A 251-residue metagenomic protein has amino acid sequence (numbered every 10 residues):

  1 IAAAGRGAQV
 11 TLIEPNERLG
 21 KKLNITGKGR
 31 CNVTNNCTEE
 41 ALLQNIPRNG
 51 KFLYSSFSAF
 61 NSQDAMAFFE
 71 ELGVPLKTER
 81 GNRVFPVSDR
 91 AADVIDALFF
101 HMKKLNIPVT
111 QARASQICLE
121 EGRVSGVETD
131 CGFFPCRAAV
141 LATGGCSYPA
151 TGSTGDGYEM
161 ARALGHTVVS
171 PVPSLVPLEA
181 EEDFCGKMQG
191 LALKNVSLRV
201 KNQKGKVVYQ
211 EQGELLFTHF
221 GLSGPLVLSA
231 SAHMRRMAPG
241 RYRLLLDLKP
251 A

Functional and structural regions predicted by a protein language model:
A4-K28: Glycine-rich FAD pyrophosphate-binding loop
E14, V109-R113, S170-V172: Short loop/edge segments at beta-strand edges and connector loops that shape dinucleotide/nucleotide cofactor-binding
E17-L19, N24-I25, E39-E40, P75 (+2 more regions): An anion/pyrophosphate-binding glycine-rich loop and adjacent beta-alpha core in soluble alpha-beta enzymes
R30-T78: Glycine-rich active-site loop/strand segments that organize a redox cofactor
L53-Q63, R80-F100, Y148-G152, D183: Short beta-strand to alpha-helix junction loop
T110, E128-A138, Q210-G213: Core beta-strand elements of the Rossmann-like FAD/NAD(P) dinucleotide-binding domain in flavoenzyme oxidoreductases
T110-R123: A conserved short coil-to-beta-strand element within the FAD-binding core of flavoproteins
A138-F184: Glycine-rich loop(s) and the adjacent beta-strand/alpha-helix scaffold that form part
